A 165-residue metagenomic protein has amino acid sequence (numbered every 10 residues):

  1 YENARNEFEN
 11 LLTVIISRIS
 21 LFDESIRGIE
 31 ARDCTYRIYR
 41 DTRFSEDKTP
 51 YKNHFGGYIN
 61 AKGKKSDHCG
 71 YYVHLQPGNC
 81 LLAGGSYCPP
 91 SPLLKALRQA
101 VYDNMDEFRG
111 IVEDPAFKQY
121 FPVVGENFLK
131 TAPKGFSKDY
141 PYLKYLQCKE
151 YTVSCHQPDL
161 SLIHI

Functional and structural regions predicted by a protein language model:
N3, E7, G85, P89 (+1 more regions): Conserved aromatic-histidine-acidic binding/catalytic patches
N3-D47: Gly/Pro-rich turn-and-neighbor structural signature
D33, K52, N79, C148-E150: Sequence-level motif detector for i,i+2 pairs with an aromatic at +2
I38-L75, C80: Short, conserved beta-strand/beta-arch hydrophobic-aromatic motifs that form part of recognition grooves or interface
A61, S86, C155-Q157: Short, structured patches in soluble enzyme cores that scaffold and shape functional sites
L75-N127: Compact, glycine/acidic-enriched structural inserts
R109-S161: An amphipathic alpha-helical core segment
I163-I165: Conserved small/polar residues in nucleotide/adenosyl-binding loops
